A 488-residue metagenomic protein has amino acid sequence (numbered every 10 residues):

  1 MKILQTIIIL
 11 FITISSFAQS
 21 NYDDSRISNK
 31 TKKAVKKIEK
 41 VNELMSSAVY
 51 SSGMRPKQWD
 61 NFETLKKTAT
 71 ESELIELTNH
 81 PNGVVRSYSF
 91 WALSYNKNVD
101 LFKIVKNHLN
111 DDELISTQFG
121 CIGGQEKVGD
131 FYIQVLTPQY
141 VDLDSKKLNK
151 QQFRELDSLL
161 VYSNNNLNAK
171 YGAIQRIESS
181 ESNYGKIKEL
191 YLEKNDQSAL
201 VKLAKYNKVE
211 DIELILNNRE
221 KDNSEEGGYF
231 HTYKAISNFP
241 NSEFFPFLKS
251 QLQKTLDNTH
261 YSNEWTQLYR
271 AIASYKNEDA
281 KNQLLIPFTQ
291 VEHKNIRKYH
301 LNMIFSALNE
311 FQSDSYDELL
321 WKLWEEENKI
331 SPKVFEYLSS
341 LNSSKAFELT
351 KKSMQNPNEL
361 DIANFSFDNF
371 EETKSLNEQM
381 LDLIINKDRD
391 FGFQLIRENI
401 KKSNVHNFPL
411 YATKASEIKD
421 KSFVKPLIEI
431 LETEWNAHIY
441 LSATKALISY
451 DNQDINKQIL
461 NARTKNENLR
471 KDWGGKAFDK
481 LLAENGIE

Functional and structural regions predicted by a protein language model:
M1-S25, E488: Bacterial Sec-dependent N-terminal signal peptides
Q19-Y269, E278-N302, D314-V405, R470-E488: Extended repeat-based scaffolds of very large eukaryotic assembly and lipid-transport proteins
E43-S47, P56-N61, I428-E434, I459-N466: Residue-level recognition of alpha-helix boundary/capping or hinge positions
F305, F335, A412-A415: Extended, amphipathic alpha-helical scaffolds
E372, K401-N407, I428-E432, N436: Alpha-helical protein-protein interaction modules
Y411-D451: Ankyrin-repeat and related helical/solenoid repeat scaffolds used for protein-protein interactions
D451-R463, R470-G475: Leucine-rich solenoid repeat scaffolds
